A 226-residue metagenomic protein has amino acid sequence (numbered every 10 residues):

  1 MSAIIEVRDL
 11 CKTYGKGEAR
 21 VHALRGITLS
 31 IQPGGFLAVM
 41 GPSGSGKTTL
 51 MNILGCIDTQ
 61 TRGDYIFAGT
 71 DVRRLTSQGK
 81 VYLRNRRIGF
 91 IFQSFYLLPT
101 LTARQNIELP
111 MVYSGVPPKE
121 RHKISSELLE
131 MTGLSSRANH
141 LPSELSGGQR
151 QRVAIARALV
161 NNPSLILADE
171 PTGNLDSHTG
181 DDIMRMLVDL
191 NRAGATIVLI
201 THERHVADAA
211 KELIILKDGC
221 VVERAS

Functional and structural regions predicted by a protein language model:
A3-K217: ABC family nucleotide-binding domain
D218-S226: Conserved switch/coupling elements of ABC/ABC-like ATPase nucleotide-binding domains
